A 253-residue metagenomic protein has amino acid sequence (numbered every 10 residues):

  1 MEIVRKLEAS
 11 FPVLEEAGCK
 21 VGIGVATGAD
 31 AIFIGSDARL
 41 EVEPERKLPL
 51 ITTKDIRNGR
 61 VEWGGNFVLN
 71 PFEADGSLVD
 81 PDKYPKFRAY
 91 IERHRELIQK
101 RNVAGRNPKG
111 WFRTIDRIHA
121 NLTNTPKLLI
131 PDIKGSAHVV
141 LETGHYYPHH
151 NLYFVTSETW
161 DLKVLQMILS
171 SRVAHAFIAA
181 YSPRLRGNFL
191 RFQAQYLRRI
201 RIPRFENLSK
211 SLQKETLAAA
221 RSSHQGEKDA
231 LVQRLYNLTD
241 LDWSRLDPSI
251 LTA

Functional and structural regions predicted by a protein language model:
M1-K214, R234-Y236: Polybasic, glycine- and aromatic-enriched phosphate-binding surface used to engage nucleic acids
S171, L208-A253: Amphipathic alpha-helical coiled-coil/heptad-repeat segments
